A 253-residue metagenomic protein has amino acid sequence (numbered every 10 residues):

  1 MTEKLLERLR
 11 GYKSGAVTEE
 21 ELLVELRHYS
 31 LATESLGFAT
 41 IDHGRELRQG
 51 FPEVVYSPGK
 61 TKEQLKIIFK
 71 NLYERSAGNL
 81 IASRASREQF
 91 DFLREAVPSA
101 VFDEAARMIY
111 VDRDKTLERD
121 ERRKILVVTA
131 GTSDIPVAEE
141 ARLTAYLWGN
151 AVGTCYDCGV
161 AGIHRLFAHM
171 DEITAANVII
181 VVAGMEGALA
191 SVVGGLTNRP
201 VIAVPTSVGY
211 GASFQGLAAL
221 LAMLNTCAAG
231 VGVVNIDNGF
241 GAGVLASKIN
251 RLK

Functional and structural regions predicted by a protein language model:
M1-S86, F90-D91, A96: Long amphipathic alpha-helical segments
P52-V55, I81, K124-A130, I179-V181 (+1 more regions): Short glycine-rich or small-residue beta-strand-to-loop segments that form or flank ligand, phosphate, metal/Fe-S
E63-L65, D134-E139, I163-H164, A183-V192 (+2 more regions): Short glycine/serine/threonine-rich phosphate/pyrophosphate-binding segments that cradle anionic phosphate groups
M108-Y110, A151-E172, L217-A218, V234: Glycine-rich oxoanion-binding loops at beta->alpha junctions
D120-H164: Glycine-rich phosphate/diphosphate-binding loop of Rossmann-like nucleotide-binding domains
T129, S133, T174, V178 (+2 more regions): C-terminal binding/interaction regions
A168-T206: Glycine-rich phosphate-binding loop
